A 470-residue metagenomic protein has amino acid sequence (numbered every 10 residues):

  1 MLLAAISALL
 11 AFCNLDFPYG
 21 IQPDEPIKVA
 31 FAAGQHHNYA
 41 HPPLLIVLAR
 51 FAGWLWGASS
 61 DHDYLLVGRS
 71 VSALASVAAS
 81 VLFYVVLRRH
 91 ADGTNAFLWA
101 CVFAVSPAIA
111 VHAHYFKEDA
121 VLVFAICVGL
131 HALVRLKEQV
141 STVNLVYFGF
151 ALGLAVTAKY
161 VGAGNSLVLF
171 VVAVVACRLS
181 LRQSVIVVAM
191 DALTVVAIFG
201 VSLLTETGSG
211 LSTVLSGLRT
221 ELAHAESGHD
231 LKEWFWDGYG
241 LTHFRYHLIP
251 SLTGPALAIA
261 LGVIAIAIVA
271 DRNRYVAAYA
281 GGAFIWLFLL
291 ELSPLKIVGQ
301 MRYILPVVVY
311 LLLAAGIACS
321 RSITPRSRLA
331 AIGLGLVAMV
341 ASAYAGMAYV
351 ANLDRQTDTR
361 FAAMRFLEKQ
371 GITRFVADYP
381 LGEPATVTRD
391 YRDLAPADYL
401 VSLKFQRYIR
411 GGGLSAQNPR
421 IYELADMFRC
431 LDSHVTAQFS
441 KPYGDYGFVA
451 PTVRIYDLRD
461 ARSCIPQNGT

Functional and structural regions predicted by a protein language model:
A4, V171, A192-L193, L313 (+1 more regions): Signature aromatic-anchored transmembrane alpha helix within multi-pass, membrane-resident enzymes that catalyze glycan
S7, W99-A104, V111, H131 (+2 more regions): Short helix- or helix-capping micro-motifs that position conserved polar/aromatic residues at function-defining sites
P23, A108-V121, Q300: Short acidic/glycine- and proline-prone juxtamembrane loop motifs at membrane-interface regions of multi-pass membrane
R88-R89, T94, Q139-V140, C177-A189 (+3 more regions): Membrane-interface helix-loop-helix junctions at transmembrane boundaries of multi-pass membrane enzymes, predominantly
R88-T94, G129-L145, A155, A270 (+1 more regions): Membrane-interface transmembrane helices that cradle and orient dolichyl/undecaprenyl
S166, F170-V174, R178-I268, L287-L289 (+1 more regions): Transmembrane-lumen/periplasm boundary regions of multi-pass, lipid-linked membrane glycan transferases
V337-L394, D398: Membrane-embedded, lumen/periplasm-facing catalytic core of multi-pass transferases that use lipid-linked donors
P396-D398, K404-T470: Aromatic/acidic, Gly/Pro-rich catalytic loop(s) in extracytoplasmic/lumenal soluble domains of multi-pass membrane
